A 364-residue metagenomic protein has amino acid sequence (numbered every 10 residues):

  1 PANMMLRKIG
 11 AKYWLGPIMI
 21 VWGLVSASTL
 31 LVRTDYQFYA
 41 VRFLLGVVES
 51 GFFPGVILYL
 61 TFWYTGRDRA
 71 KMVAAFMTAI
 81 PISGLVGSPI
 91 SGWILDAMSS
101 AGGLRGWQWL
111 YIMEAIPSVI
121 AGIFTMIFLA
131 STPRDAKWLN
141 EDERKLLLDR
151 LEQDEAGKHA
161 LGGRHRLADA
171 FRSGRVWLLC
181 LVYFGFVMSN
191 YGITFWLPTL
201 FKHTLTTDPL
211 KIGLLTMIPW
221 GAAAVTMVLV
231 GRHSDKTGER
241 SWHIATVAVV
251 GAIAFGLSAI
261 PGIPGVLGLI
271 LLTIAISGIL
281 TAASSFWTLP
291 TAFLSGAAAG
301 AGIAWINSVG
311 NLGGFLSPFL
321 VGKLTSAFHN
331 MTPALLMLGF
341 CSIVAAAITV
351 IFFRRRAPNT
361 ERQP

Functional and structural regions predicted by a protein language model:
P1-A11, V225-E239, T325: Helix-to-loop junctions at the C-terminal end of transmembrane segments in multipass secondary transporters
P1-Y36: Conserved MFS/SLC helix-loop-helix module at the cytosolic interface between two early adjacent transmembrane helices
G10, L31-Q37, V48, T65 (+3 more regions): Helix-breaking motifs and short loop linkers at transmembrane-helix boundaries and internal kinks in secondary membrane
V21, V25-S28, Y36-L44, L267-I274: Paired small-residue
V41-T78: Cytoplasmic helix-loop-helix junction between adjacent transmembrane helices in 12-TM secondary transporters
K71-L95, P117-S118, N307-S317: Glycine-rich segments within core transmembrane alpha-helices of 12-TM secondary carriers
A168-G231, A283, W287, S317-P318: Extracytoplasmic gate region of multi-pass secondary transporters
R240-L289: C-terminal transmembrane helical hairpin of 12-TM major facilitator-type secondary transporters
